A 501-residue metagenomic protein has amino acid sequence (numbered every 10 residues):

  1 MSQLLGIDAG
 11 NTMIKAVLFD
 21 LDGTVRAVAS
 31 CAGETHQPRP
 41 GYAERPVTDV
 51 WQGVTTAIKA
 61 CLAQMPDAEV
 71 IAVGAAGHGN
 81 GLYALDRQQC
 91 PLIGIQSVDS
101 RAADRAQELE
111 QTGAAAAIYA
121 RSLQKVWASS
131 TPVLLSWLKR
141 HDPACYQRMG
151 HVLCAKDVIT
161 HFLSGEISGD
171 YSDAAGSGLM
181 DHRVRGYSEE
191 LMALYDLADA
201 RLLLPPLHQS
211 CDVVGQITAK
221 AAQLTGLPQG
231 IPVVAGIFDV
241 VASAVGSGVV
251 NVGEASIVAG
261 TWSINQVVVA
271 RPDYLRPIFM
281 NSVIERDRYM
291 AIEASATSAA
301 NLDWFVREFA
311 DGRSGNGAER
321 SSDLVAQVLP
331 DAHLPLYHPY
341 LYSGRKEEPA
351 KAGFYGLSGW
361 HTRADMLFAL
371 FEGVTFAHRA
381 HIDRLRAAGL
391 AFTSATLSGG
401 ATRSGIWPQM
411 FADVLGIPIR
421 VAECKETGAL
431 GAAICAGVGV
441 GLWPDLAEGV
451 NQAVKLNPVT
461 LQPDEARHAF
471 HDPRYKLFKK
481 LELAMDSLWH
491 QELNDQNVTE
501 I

Functional and structural regions predicted by a protein language model:
M1-I95, A120, R148, A222-Q223 (+4 more regions): N-terminal glycine/serine-rich phosphate-binding loop of ATP-dependent small-molecule kinases, especially carbohydrate
L5-G6, A103, E110-S122, V133-S168 (+2 more regions): Active-site core segments that coordinate phosphate-bearing ligands/cofactors across diverse enzyme families
G23, P46, V73, D99 (+3 more regions): Residue-level signal for inorganic ion chemistry
A43-W51, Q124, A128, L207-C211 (+3 more regions): Short acidic-aromatic active-site loops that bind/stabilize oxyanions
K59-S97, K125-S129, T160-D181, P206-C211: Short beta-strand-loop/turn "lid" adjacent to the catalytic site in phosphate-handling enzymes
A68, L202, L390: Structured loop/turn residues at beta-strand edges in well-structured enzyme cores
L202-D212, E319-S322: Short linear loop/turn motifs
